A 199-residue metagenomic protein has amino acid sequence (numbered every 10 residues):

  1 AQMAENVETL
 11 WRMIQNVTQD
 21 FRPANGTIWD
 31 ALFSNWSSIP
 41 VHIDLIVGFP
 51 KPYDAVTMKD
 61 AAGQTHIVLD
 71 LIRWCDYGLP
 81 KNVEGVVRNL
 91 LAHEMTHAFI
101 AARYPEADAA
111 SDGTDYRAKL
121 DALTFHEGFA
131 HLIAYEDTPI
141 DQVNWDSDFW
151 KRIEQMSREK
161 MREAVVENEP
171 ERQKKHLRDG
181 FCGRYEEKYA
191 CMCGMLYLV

Functional and structural regions predicted by a protein language model:
A1-Q2: N-terminal mature-domain "stem" immediately C-terminal to a signal peptide or N-terminal signal-anchor/transmembrane
N6-V68, E84-G85: Auxiliary, metal-adjacent structural segments of Zn-dependent hydrolase domains
N16-P23, V86, L90, L120 (+2 more regions): Soluble non-cytosolic domains of exported or imported proteins
L32, R103-E169: Post-HExxH zinc-binding segment in Zn-dependent metallohydrolases
D54-L79, P105-T114: Short, flexible helix-coil linker/hinge segments at the edges of structured domains or between repeats
R73-L91: Short pre-active-site segment immediately N-terminal to the catalytic Zn-binding motif
G85-P105, E127, H131: Active-site recognition of the HExxH zinc-binding catalytic motif
D146-V199: Pan-zinc metallopeptidase signature
